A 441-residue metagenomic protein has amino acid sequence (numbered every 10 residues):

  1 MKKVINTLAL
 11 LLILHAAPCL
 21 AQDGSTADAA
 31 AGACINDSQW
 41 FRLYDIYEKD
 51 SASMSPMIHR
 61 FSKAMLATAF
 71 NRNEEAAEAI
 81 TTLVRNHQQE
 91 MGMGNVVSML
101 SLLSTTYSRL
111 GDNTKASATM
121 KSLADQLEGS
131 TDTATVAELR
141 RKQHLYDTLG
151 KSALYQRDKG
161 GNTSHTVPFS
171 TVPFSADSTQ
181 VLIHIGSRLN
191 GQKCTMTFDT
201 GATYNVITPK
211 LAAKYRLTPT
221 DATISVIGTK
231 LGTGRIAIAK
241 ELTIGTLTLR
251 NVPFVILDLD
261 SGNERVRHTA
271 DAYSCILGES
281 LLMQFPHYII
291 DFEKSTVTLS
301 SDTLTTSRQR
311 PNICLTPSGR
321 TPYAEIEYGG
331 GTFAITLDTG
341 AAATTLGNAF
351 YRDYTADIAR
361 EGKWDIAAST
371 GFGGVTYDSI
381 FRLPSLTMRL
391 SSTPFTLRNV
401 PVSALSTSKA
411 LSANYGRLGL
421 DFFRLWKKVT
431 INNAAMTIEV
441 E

Functional and structural regions predicted by a protein language model:
M1-A27: Bacterial Sec-dependent N-terminal signal peptides
Q22-E441: Pepsin/retropepsin-fold aspartyl endopeptidases
